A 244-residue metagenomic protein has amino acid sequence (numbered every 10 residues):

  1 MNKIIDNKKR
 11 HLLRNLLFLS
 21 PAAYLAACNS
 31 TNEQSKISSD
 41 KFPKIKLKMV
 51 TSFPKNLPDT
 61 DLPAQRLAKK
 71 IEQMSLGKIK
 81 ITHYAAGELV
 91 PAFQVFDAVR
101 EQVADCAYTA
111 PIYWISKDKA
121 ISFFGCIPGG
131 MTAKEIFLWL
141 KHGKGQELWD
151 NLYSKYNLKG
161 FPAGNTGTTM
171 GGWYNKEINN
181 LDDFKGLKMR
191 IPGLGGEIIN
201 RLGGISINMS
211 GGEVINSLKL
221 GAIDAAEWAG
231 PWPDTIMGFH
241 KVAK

Functional and structural regions predicted by a protein language model:
N2-N7, L13-I136, Q146, N151-K244: N-terminal secretory/targeting leader peptides
H142-G143: Polar helix-capping/helix-linker motif
